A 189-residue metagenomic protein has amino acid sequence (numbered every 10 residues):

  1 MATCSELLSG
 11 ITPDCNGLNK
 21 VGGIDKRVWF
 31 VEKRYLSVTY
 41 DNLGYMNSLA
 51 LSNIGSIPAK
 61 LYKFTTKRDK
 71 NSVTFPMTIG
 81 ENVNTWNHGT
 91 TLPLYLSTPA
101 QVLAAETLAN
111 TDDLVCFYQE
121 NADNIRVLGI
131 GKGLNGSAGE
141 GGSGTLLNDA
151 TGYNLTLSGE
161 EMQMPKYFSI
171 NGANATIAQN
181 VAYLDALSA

Functional and structural regions predicted by a protein language model:
A2-C4, P13-H88, L134-N148: Solvent-exposed edge beta-strands and adjacent loop segments that serve as assembly or binding interfaces
Y35, P99-Q101, D123-N124, N135 (+1 more regions): Generic "edge-of-domain/loop-turn" microfeature
T66-G131: Structured, beta-strand-rich domain cores that present glycine/charged loop surfaces used to bind extended ligands
K132-A189: Mixed-charge, glycine-accented linear interaction segment located at domain edges/termini
